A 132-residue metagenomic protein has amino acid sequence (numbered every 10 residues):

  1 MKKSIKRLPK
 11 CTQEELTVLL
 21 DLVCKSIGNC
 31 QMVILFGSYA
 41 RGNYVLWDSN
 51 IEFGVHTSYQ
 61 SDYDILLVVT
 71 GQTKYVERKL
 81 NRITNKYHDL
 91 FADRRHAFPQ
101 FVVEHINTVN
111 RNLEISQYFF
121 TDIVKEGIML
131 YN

Functional and structural regions predicted by a protein language model:
M1-I34, S38-Y59, V69-N132: Catalytic core of pol beta-like nucleotidyltransferases
D64-V68: Short, aliphatic-rich beta-strand segments
